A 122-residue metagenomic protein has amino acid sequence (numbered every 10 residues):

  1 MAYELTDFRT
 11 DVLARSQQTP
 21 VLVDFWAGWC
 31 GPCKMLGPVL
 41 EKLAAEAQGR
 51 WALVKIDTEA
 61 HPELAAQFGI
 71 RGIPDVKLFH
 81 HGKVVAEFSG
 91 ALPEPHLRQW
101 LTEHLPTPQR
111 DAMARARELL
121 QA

Functional and structural regions predicted by a protein language model:
A2-V21: A short beta-strand-turn-helix
T19, W26-W29, G72: Short pre-active-site segment immediately N-terminal to redox-active cysteine/selenocysteine motifs in thiol-based
L22-V23, L53, V76: Hydrophobic beta-strand anchors of alpha/beta hydrolase catalytic cores
C30-C33, V76: The canonical Cys-X-X-Cys-His
K34-Q48: Typically the conserved alpha-helix immediately C-terminal to a functionally engaged Cys/Sec in thioredoxin-like
T58-L64: Structural microenvironment flanking redox-active thiols in thiol-disulfide oxidoreductases
G69-A112: Non-catalytic, surface beta->alpha helical segment in thiol-disulfide oxidoreductase systems
R110-A122: Alpha-helical segment of the N-proximal tetratricopeptide repeat
